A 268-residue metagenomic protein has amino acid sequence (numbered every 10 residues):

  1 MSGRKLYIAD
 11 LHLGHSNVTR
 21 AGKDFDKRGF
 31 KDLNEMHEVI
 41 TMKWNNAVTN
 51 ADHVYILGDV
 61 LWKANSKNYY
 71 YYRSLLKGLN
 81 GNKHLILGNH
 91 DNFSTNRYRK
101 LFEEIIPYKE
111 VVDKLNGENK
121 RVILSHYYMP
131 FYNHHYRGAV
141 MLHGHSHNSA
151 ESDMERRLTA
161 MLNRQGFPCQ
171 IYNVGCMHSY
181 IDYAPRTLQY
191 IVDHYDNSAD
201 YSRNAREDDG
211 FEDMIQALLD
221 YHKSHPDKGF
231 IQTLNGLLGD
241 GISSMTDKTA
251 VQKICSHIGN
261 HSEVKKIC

Functional and structural regions predicted by a protein language model:
M1-K31, N50, Y172-D213, G229 (+2 more regions): Acidic, histidine-bearing metal-coordination/catalytic regions of metal-dependent phosphoesterases
M1-S2, T49-N50, L79-N80, E118 (+2 more regions): Residue-level preference for short coil/turn positions at secondary-structure junctions
S2, L6-A9, L13-E110: Core catalytic region of metal-dependent phosphoesterases/phosphodiesterases, especially metallo-beta-lactamase-like
R99-D213: Conserved beta-sheet core of the metallophosphoesterase superfamily
M214-K223: N-terminal acidic leader/helix
K223-I231, I242-M245: Charged, low-complexity interaction regions
L234-L238: Amphipathic alpha-helical interaction modules
I242-N260, V264-K266: Short, charged early-sequence alpha-helical segments and their helix-coil boundaries
